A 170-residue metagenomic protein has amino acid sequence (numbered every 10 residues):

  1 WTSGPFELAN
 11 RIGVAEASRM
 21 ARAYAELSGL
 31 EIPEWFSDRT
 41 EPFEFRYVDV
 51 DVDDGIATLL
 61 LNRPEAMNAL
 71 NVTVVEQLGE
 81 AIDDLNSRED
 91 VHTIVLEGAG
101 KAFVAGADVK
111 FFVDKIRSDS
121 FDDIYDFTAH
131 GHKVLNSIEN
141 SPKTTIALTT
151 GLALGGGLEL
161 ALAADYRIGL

Functional and structural regions predicted by a protein language model:
W1-D54, T128: N-terminal glycine-rich phosphate-binding loop for ADP-containing cofactors
P42-A99, D122, K133-N136: Conserved CoA-thioester-binding segment of acyl-CoA-metabolizing enzymes
L59, L96, D108, L160-A161: Hydrophobic/aromatic residues within transmembrane alpha-helices of multi-pass small-molecule transporters
T93, S120-T128, N140-P142, L170: Ligand-binding clefts of soluble mixed alpha/beta catalytic domains
G98-V134, A153: Glycine- (often His-adjacent) and acidic-residue-rich active-site loop that binds/positions the CoA thioester
H132-L170: Glycine-rich beta-to-alpha active-site loop
